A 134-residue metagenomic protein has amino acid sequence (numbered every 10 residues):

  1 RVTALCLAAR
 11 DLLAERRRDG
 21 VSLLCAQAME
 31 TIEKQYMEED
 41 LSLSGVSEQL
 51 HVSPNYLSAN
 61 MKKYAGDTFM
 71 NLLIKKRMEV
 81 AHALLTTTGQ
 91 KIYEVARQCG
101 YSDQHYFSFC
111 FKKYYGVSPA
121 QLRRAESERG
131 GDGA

Functional and structural regions predicted by a protein language model:
R1-E15, E48-Q49, P54, S58-A59: Linker/hinge segments immediately adjacent to helix-turn-helix/homeobox DNA-binding domains
C6, R10-R17, M29-L41, M61-A65 (+2 more regions): Basic, amphipathic alpha-helical hairpins
E15-A26, D67-K76: Short, Lys/Arg-enriched anionic-surface-contact patches
V21, T31, E48-H51: Extended, amphipathic alpha-helical scaffolds
S44-L72, Q98-S118: Basic/polar phosphate-binding segments, predominantly the helix-turn-helix DNA-binding elements of transcriptional
K63-S102, R124-A134: Terminal helix-turn-helix DNA-binding modules in bacterial transcription factors
